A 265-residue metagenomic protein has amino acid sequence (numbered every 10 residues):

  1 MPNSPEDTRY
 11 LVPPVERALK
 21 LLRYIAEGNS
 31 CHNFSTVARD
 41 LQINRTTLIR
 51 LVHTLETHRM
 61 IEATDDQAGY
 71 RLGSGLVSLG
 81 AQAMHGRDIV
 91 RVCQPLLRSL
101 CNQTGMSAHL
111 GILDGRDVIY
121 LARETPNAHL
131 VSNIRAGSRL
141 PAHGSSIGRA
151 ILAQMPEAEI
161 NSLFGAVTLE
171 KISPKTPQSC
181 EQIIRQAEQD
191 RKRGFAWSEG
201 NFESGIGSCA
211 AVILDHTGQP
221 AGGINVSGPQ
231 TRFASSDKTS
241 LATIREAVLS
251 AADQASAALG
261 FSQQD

Functional and structural regions predicted by a protein language model:
P2-R91, R98, D253-F261: N-terminal helix-turn-helix
L11-V15, G69, G73, G86 (+7 more regions): Short, structured helix-loop boundary elements
D66-V167: Amphipathic alpha-helical effector-binding/dimerization core of metabolite-sensing transcriptional regulators
V92-L100, F164-A211, A258: Short, basic/aromatic recognition patches
R193, G222-D265: Juxtadomain coupling helices with adjacent low-complexity linkers
I213-H216: Sensor-regulatory modules in signal-transduction proteins
